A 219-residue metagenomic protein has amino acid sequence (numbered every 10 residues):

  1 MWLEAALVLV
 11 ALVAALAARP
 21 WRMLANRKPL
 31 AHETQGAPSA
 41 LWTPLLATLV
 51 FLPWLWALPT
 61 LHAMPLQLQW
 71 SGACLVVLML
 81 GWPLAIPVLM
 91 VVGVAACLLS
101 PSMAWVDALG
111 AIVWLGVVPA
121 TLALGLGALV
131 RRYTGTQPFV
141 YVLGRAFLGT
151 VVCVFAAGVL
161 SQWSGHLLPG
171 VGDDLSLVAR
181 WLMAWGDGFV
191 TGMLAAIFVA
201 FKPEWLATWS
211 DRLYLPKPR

Functional and structural regions predicted by a protein language model:
M1-V76: Hydrophobic transmembrane alpha-helices
L3-A6, V130-A200: Membrane-embedded alpha-helical hairpins and interfacial helices in multi-pass inner-membrane proteins
L3-L7, S39, T43-A47, L84-V88 (+2 more regions): Alpha-helical transmembrane segments of integral membrane proteins
V8-A15, L78, G116-G127, W185-F198: Hydrophobic cores of alpha-helical transmembrane segments in multi-pass inner/ER membrane proteins, independent
A14-P20, A96-S161: Short helix-perturbing small/polar motifs within transmembrane alpha-helices
H32-A40, W70, S100-A108, T134 (+4 more regions): Membrane-helix interfacial "entry" motifs
P53-A120: Alpha-helical membrane segments and adjacent membrane-interface helices in multi-pass membrane proteins
F198, K202-R219: Short, highly charged, low-complexity non-transmembrane loops/tails of multi-pass membrane proteins
